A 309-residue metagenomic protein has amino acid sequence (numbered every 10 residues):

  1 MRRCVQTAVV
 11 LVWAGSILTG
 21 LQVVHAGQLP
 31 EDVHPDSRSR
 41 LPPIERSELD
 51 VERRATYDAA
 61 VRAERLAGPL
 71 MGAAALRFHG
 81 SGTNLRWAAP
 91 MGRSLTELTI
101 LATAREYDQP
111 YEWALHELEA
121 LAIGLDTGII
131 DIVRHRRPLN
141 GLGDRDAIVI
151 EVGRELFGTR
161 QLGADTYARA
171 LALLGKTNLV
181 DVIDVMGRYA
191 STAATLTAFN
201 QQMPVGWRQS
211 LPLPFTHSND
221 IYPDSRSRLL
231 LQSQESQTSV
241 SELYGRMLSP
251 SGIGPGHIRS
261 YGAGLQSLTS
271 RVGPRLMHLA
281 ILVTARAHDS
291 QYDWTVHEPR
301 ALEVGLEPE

Functional and structural regions predicted by a protein language model:
M1-Q6: N-terminal secretory signal peptides that target proteins for export/translocation
A8-G20: Bacterial N-terminal signal peptides
L21-H25: Sec/Tat signal peptide C-region and signal peptidase I cleavage site
A26-R93, R208-V272: Mobile cap/lid helix-loop segments that border enzyme active or cofactor-binding sites and regulate substrate access
L66-G72, L76-G80, E97-A114, V180-T197 (+2 more regions): N-terminal hydrophobic signal/anchor transmembrane helix of membrane proteins
T96-I132, L279-A280, A287-E309: Mid-length scaffold segments of soluble, non-membrane domains
H135, G143-I183: Acidic/histidine-rich alpha-helical segments that form the ligand environment of transition-metal centers
G187, S191, T195-P214: Acidic, carboxylate-rich catalytic segments that either coordinate divalent cations
